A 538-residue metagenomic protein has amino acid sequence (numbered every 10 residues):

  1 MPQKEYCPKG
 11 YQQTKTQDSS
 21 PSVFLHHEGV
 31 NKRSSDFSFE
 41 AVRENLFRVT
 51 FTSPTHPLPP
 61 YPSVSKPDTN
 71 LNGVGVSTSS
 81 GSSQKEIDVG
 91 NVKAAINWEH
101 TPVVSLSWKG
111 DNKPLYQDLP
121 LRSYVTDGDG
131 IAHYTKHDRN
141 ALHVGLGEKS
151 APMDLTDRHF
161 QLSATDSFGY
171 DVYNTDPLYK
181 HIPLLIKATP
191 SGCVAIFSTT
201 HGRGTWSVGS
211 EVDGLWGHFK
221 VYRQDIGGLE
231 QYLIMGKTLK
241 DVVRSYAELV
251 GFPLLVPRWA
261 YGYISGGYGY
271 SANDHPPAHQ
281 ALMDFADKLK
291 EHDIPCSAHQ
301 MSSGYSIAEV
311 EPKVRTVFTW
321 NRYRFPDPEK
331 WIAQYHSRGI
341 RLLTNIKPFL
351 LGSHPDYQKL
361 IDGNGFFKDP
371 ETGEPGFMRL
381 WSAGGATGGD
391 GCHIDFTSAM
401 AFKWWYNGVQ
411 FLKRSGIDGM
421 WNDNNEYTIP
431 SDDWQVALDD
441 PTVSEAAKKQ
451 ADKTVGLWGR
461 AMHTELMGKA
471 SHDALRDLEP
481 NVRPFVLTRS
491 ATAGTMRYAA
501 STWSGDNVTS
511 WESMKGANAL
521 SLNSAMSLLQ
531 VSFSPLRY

Functional and structural regions predicted by a protein language model:
M1-T16, F24, N31, G110-Y538: Catalytic-domain carbohydrate-binding cleft regions of carbohydrate-active enzymes
P2-L25, S34-K85: A low-complexity, Ser/Thr/Gly/Pro-enriched, surface-exposed linker/loop concept that marks segments flanking
P21, L46-F47, S83-I87, P102-V104 (+2 more regions): Hydrophobic residues embedded in beta-strands of well-ordered beta-sheets
F24, T50-T52, D88, N97 (+2 more regions): Beta-strand residues in well-ordered beta-sheet regions across diverse protein folds
D36-F39, N91-W98, V194-S198: Broad, structure-driven detector of short, well-ordered beta-strand segments within folded domains
E40, R48-T50, D88, P183-L185 (+1 more regions): Residues within well-ordered beta-strands of beta-sheet-rich folds
E40-V42, N97-E99, L185-T189: Short beta-strand micro-motifs enriched in acidic
D88-T126: Hydrophobic or amphipathic alpha-helical targeting/insertion segments
